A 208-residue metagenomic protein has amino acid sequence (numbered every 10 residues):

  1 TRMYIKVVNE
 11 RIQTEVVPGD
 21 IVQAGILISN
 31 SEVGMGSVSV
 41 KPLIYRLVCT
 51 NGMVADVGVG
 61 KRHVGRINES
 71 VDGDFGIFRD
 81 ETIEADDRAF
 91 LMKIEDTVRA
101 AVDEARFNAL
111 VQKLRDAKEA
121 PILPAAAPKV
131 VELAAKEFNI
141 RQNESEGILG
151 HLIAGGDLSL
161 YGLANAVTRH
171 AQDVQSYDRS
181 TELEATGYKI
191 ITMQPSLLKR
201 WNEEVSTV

Functional and structural regions predicted by a protein language model:
T1-Y4, E10: N-terminal "first-domain core" detector
I12-V208: Intrinsically disordered, low-complexity regions enriched in serine/threonine
